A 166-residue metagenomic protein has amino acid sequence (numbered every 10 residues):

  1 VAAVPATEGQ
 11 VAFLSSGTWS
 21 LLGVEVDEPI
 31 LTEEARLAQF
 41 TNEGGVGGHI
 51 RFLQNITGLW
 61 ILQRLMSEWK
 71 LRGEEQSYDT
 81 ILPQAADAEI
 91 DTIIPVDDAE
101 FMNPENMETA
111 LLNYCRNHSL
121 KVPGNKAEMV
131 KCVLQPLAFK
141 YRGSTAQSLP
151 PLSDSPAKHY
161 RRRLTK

Functional and structural regions predicted by a protein language model:
V1-P156, K166: Active-site core segments that coordinate phosphate-bearing ligands/cofactors across diverse enzyme families
R162: Acidic/histidine-rich, metal-coordinating catalytic segments
